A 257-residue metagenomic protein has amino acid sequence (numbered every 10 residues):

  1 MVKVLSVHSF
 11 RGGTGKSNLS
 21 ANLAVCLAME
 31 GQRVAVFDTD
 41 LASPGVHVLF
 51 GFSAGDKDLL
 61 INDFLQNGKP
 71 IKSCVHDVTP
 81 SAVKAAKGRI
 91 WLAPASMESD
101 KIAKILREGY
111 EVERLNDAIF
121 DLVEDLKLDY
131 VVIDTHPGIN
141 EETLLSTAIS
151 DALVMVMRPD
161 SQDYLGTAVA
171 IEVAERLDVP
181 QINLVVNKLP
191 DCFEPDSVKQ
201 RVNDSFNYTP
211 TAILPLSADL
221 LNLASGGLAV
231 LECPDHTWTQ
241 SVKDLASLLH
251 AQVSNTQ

Functional and structural regions predicted by a protein language model:
M1-V4, Q252-Q257: Acidic-aromatic/histidine active-site loop/patch
V2-L41: Walker A/P-loop phosphate-binding motif and the immediately C-terminal alpha-helix
V25-M29, V48, A148, E172: Short, well-ordered alpha-helices that flank and scaffold nucleotide-derived cofactor binding pockets
R33-V34, A42-L92: Phosphate-binding loop that captures ATP/GTP phosphates
A42, E98, Q162: Conserved Rossmann-like nucleotide-cofactor binding loop
K72-S73, S81, A86-P137: Cytosolic-facing regulatory segments adjacent to core modules
E113-L216, L221-N222: Conserved catalytic-core segment of NTP-binding enzymes
S225-S241: C-terminal boundary of histidine-terminating zinc-finger modules
